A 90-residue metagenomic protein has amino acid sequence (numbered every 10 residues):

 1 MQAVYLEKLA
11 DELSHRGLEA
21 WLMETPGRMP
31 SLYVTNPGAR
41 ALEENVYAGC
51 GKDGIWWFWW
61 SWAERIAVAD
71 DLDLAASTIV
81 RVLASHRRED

Functional and structural regions predicted by a protein language model:
M1-P37, R65-I66: Negatively charged, low-complexity tracts enriched in Asp/Glu with abundant Ser/Thr
A10, H15, G51-D53, A69 (+1 more regions): A general, composition-driven signal for non-globular sequence regions
R28-P30, G54, D71: Beta-strand-connecting loop/turn residues
A41-A69: Intrinsically disordered, low-complexity regulatory segments enriched in Ser/Thr/Pro and charged residues
E64-D90: Ampiphathic alpha-helical segments that act as solvent-exposed interaction surfaces
